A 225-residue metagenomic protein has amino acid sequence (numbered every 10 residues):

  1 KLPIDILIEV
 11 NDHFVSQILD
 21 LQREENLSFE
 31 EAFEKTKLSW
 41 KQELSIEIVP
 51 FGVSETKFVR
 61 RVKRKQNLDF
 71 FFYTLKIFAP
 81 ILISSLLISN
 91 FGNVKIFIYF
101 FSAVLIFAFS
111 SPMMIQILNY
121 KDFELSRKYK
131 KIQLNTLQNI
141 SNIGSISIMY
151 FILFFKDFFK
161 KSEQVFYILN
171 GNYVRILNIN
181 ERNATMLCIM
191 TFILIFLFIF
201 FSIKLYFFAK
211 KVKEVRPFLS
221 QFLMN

Functional and structural regions predicted by a protein language model:
K1-K35, S39-W40: Soluble N-terminal domains of membrane-associated systems
P3, G52, N90-N93: Alpha-helix initiation/capping motif
I6-E9, H13, G52, T185 (+2 more regions): Residue-level signal for well-ordered alpha-helical segments
E24-I88: Cytosolic juxtamembrane regions of integral membrane proteins
K65-N225: Hydrophobic alpha-helical bundles in membrane proteins
